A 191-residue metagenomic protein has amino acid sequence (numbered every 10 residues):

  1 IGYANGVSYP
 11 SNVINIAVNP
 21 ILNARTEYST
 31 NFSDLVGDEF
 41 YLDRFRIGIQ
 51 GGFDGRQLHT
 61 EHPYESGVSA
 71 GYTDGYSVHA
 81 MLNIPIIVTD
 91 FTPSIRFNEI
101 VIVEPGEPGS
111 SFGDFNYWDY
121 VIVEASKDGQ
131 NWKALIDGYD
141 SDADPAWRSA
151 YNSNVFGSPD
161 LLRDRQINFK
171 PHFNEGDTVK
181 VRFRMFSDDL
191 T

Functional and structural regions predicted by a protein language model:
I1-G2, F183: Hydrophobic/tyrosine-rich beta-strand signature of extracellular beta-sandwich/beta-rich modules, prominently
Y3-I21: Extracellular fibronectin type III
N5-S11, E107-G113, T191: Beta-sandwich strand segments
I21-V78, N116, Y139-R148, G157 (+1 more regions): Extracellular glycan-recognition surfaces and repeat-rich motifs
F32, I86-S110, V121, D177-S187: Extracellular beta-strand-rich recognition modules
G71-D90, S94, I100-V103, L162-I167: Short beta-strands within extracellular/lumenal beta-sheet-rich domains
V121-N174: Exoplasmic/lumenal beta-rich domain surfaces
R163-T191: Extracellular beta-strand ligand-recognition surfaces/modules
